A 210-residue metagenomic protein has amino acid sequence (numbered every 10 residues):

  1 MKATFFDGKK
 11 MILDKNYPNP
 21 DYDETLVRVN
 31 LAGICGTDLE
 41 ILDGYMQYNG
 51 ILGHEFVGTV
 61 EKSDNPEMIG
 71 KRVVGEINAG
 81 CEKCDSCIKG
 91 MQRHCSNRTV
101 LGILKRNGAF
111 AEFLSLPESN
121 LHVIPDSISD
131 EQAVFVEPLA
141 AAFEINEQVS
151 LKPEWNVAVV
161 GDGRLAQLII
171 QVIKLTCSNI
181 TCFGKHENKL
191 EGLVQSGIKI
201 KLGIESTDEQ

Functional and structural regions predicted by a protein language model:
K2, E24-L26, N156: Residues that mark the start of a beta-strand
A3-M11: Extracellular beta-rich ligand/substrate-recognition surface
G8, N30-A32, D162, K185: Cofactor-binding loop segments of dinucleotide-utilizing enzymes, especially the Rossmann-like FAD- and NAD(P)+-binding
P18-A32, L42-D85, P125-S127: Glycine-rich beta-strand-centered segment in the early N-terminal region that forms part of a ligand/cofactor-binding
T37-L39: Cytochrome P450 core scaffold surrounding the K-helix E-X-X-R motif and the conserved "meander" helix-loop region
E82-V160: NAD(P)H dinucleotide-binding glycine-rich loop of Rossmann-like/cofactor-binding domains, especially the beta1-alpha1
I128-I204: Mid-domain Rossmann-like dinucleotide-binding core that forms the NAD(H)/NADP(H) cofactor-binding site
I204-Q210: Short amphipathic alpha-helix with an adjacent loop that forms part of the alpha/beta core around
